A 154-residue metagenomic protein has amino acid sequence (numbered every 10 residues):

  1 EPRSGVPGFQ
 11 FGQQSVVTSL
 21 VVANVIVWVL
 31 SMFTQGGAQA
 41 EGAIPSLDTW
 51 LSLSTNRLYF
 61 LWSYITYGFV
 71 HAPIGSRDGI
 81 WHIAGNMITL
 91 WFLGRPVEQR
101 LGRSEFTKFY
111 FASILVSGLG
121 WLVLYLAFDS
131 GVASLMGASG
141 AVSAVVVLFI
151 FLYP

Functional and structural regions predicted by a protein language model:
E1-P154: A detector for small-residue-rich transmembrane helices and their helix-helix packing motifs
